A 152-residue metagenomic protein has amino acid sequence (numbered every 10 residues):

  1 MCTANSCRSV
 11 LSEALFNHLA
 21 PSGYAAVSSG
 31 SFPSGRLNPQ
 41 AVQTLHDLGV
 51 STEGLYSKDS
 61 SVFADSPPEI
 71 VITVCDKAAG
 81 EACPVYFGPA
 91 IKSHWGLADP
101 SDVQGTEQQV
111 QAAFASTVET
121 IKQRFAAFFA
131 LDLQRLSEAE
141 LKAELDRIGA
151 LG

Functional and structural regions predicted by a protein language model:
M1-A64: Conserved active-site segments centered on acidic
A4-S6, D76-A79: Short glycine-rich anion-binding loops that position phosphate/pyrophosphate groups of nucleotides and phosphorylated
V10-S12, N38, E81-P84, Q104: Short glycine-/acidic-enriched loop or helix-start segments at secondary-structure transitions that form or flank
G30, C75, G96-A98: Residues at the C-termini of beta-strands that transition into short coil/loop
T52, A78-A82: Glycine-rich nucleotide phosphate-binding loop and flanking beta-alpha elements of Rossmann-like dinucleotide-binding
E69: Conserved acidic residues
A82-G152: Phosphate-binding/catalytic loops
